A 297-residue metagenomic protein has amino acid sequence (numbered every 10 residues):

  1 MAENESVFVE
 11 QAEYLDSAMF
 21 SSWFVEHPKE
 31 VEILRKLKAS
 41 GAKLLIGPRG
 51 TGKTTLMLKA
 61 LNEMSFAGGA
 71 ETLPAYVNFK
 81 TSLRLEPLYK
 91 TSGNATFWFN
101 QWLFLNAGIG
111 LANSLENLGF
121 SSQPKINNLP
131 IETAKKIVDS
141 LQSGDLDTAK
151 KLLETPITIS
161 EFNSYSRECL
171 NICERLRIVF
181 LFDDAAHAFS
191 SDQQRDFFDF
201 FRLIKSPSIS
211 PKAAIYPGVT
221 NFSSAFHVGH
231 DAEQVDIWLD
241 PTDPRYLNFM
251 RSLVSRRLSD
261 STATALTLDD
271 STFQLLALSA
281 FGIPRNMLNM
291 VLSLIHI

Functional and structural regions predicted by a protein language model:
M1-K43, P48, E63-A70: A short, basic N-terminal segment
E30-E32, A75-L85, A188, L258-L268: Active-site-adjacent bridging/hinge elements
G41-L176, P217: P-loop NTPase nucleotide-binding core
T55-A60, W102, N106-G110, D196-F200 (+2 more regions): Alpha-helical scaffold elements adjacent to nucleotide-binding pockets in ATP/GTP-utilizing enzyme cores
W98, W102, N106, D192 (+3 more regions): Charged, alpha-helix-enriched surfaces in structured cytosolic catalytic cores of large nucleotide-utilizing machines
I159-L181, A185-S279: The catalytic "switch" region of P-loop NTPases
A280-V291: The conserved phosphate-sensing helix
I295-I297: Conserved small/polar residues in nucleotide/adenosyl-binding loops
